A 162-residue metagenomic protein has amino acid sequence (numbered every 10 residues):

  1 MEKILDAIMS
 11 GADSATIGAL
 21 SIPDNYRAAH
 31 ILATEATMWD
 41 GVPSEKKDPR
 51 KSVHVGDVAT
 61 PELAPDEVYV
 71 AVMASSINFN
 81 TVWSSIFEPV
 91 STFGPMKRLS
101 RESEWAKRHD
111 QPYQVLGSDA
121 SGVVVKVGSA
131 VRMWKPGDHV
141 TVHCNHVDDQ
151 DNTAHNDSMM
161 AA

Functional and structural regions predicted by a protein language model:
I4-S21, A36-A74, Y113-V115, A130: A short N-terminal beta-strand-loop micro-motif at the entrance of redox/enzyme domains
S14-I17, K107-P112, M160-A162: Short, P/G- and charge-enriched loop/turn segments at secondary-structure junctions
I22-A29: Short structural boundary motif marking the start of a folded domain
H30-L32, I86, V124: Residue-level signal for short segments within beta-strands and strand-turn junctions of well-structured beta-sheet
E35-G41, S84-R98: Internal, charge-rich low-complexity segments
A59-S76, P89-D151: Glycine-rich beta-strand-centered segment in the early N-terminal region that forms part of a ligand/cofactor-binding
N80, V147-S158: Short, Lys/Arg- and Gly-enriched loop/turn segments at beta-strand edges
